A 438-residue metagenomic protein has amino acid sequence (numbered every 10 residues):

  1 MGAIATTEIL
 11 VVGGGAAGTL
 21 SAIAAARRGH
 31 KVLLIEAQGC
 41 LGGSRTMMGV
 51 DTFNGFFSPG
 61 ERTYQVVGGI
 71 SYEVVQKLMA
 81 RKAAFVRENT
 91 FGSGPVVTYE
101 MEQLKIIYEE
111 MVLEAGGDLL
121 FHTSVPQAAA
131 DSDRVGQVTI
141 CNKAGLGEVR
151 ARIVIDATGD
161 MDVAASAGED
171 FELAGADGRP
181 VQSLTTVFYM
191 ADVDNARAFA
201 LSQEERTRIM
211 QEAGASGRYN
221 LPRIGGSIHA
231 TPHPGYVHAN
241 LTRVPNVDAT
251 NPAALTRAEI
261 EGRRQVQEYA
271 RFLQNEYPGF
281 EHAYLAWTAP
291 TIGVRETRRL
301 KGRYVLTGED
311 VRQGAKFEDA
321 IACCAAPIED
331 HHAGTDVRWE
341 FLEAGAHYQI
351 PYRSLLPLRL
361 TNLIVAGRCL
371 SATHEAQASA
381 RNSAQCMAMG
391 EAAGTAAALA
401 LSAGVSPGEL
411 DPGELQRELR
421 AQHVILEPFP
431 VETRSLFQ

Functional and structural regions predicted by a protein language model:
A3-G15: Beta1/beta-strand and adjacent pyrophosphate-binding region of the FAD-binding site in flavoprotein oxidoreductases
L10-V12, A26, D133: Membrane-embedded transmembrane-helix bundle of lipid-linked glycan/lipid transferases
G18: N-terminal Rossmann-fold NAD(P) dinucleotide-binding loop
A24, H30-K31, E36-Q127, D131 (+1 more regions): Conserved N-terminal/central alpha/beta ligand/cofactor-binding core
S44-T46, T52, H122, P126 (+3 more regions): Flavin (FAD/FMN)-binding glycine-rich loop and adjacent Rossmann-like elements that form
S132-V138: Short, hydrophobic/aromatic-rich segments at coil-to-beta transitions
